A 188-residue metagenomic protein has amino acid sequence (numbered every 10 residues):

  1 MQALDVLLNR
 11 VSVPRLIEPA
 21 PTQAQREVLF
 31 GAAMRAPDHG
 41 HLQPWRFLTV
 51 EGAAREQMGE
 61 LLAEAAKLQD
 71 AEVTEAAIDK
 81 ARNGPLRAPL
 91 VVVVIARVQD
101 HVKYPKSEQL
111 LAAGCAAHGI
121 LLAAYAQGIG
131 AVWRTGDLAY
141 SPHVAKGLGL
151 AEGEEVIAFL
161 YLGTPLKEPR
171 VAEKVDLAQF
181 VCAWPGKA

Functional and structural regions predicted by a protein language model:
M1-R87, G186-A188: N-terminal amphipathic, basic helical "cap/leader" segment at the start of enzyme domains
A3-S12, V156-A188: C-terminal helix-cap and adjacent tail motif
A33, V92, V98-G147: Small-aliphatic-rich amphipathic alpha-helix that forms the alpha element of a beta-alpha
K67, L86-Q99: Acidic-glycine-rich active-site phosphate/pyrophosphate-binding loop
V144-I157: Short, electropositive alpha-helical surface patch
